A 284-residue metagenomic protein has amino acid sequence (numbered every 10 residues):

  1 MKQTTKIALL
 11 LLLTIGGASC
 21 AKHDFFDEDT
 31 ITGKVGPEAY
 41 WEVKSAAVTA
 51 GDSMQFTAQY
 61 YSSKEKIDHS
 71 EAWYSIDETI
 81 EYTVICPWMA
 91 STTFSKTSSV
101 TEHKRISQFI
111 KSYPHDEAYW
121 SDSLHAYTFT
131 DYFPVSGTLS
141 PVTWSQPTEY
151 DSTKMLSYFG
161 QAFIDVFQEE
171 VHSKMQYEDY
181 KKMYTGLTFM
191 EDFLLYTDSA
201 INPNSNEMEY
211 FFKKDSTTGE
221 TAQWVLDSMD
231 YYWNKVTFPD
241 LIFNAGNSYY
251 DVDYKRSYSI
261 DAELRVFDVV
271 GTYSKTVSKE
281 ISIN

Functional and structural regions predicted by a protein language model:
K2-L10: Sec-dependent signal peptide recognition, specifically the positively charged N-region followed immediately by
I15-S19: C-terminal motif of bacterial Sec signal peptides marking the signal peptidase cleavage site
A21-H103, F109, N284: Acidic/polar, low-complexity intrinsically disordered N-terminal segments immediately downstream of a Sec signal
P87-V225: Low-complexity, serine/threonine/proline-enriched polar segments
A245-Y254: Extracellular/luminal low-complexity segments enriched in Ser/Thr/Pro
R256-A262: Exposed beta-strand face motif in extracellular beta-rich ectodomains
R265-T272: Short, solvent-exposed loop/turn segments at the edges of extracellular beta-sandwich modules
T272-N284: C-terminal edge beta-strand
